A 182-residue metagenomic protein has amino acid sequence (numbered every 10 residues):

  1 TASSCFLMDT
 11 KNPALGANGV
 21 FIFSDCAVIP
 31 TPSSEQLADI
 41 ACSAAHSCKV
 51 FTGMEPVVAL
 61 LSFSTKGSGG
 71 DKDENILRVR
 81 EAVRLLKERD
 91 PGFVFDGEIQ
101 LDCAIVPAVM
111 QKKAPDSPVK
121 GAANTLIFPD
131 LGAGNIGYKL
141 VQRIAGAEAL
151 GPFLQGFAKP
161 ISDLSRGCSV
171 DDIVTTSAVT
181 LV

Functional and structural regions predicted by a protein language model:
T1-K120, N124-V182: Anion-binding alpha/beta catalytic cores of soluble intermediary-metabolism enzymes, centered on
